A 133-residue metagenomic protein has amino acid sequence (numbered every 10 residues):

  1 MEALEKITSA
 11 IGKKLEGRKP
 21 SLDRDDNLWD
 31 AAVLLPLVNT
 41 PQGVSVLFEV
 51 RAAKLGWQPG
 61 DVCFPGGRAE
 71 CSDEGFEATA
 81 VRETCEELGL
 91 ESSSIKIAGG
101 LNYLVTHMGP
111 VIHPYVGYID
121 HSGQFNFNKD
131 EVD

Functional and structural regions predicted by a protein language model:
M1-C63, R68-N126: N-terminal leader/linker segments that precede catalytic domains of diphosphate-processing enzymes
F127-D133: NUDIX/MutT-family hydrolases
